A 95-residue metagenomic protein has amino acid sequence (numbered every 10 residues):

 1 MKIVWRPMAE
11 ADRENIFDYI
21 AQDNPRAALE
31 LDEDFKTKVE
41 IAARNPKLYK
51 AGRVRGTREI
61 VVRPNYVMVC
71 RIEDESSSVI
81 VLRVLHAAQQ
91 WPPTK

Functional and structural regions predicted by a protein language model:
K2-T57, D74-S76, T94: Basic, Lys/Arg-enriched alpha-helical interface segments
V67, R71-K95: Enriched for short, Lys/Arg-rich terminal
